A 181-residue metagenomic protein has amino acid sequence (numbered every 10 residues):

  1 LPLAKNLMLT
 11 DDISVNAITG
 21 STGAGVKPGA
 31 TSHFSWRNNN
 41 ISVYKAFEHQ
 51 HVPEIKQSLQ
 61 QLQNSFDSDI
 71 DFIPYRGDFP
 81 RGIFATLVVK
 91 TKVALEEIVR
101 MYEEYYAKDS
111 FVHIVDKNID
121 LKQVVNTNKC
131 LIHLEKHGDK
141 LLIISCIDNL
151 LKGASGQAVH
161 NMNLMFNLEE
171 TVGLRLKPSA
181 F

Functional and structural regions predicted by a protein language model:
L1-A4, V52-K56, V99, E103 (+1 more regions): Predominant activation on well-ordered alpha-helical scaffold segments within soluble catalytic domains
L1-M8, V15: Alpha-helical support elements that line or immediately flank enzyme active sites and cofactor-binding pockets
M8-L9, L168: Helix N-cap/coil-helix junction residues
D11-I144: C-terminal substrate-binding/catalytic lobe of Rossmann-fold NAD(P)-dependent oxidoreductases
E104-A107, K122-F181: C-terminal helical cap and adjacent loop that interface with cofactors, partners, or active-site loops
